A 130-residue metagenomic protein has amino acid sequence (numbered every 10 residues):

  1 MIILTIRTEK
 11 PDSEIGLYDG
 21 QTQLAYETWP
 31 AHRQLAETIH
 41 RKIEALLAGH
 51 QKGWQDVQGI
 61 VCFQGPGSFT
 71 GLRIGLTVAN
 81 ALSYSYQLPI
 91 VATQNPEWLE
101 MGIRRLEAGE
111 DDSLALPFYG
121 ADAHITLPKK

Functional and structural regions predicted by a protein language model:
M1-E44, A48-W54, L88-K130: Oxyanion-binding and handling regions
P11, G65-P66: Short glycine-rich anion-binding loops that position phosphate/pyrophosphate groups of nucleotides and phosphorylated
R33, S68-F69: A generic secondary-structure micro-motif detector that highlights 1-2 residue hydrophobic/ambivalent hotspots embedded
G59-Q64, T70-L88: DPxDG-like acidic metal-binding loop motif
